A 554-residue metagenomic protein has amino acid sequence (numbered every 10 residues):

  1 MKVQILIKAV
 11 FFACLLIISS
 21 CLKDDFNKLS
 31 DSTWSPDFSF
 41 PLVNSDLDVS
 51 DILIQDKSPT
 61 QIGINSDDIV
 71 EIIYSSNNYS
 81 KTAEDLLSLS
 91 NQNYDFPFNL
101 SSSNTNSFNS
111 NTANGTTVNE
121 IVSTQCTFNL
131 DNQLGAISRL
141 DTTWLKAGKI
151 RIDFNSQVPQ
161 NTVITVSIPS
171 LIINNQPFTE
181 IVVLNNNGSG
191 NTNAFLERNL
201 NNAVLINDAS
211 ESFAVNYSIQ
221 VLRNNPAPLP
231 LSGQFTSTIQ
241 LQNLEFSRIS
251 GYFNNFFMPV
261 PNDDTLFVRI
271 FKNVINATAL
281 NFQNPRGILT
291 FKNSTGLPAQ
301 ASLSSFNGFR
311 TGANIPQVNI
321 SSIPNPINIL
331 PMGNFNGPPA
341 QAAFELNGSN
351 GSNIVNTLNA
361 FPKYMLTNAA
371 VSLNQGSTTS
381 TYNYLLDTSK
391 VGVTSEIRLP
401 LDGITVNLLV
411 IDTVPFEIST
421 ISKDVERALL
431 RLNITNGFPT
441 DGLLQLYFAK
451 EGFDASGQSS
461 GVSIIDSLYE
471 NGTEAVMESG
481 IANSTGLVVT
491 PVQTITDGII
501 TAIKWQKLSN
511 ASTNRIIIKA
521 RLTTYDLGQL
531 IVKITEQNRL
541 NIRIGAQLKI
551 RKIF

Functional and structural regions predicted by a protein language model:
M1-T33: Bacterial Sec-dependent N-terminal signal peptides
C21-F554: Extracellular/secretory-pathway and virion-surface proteins
